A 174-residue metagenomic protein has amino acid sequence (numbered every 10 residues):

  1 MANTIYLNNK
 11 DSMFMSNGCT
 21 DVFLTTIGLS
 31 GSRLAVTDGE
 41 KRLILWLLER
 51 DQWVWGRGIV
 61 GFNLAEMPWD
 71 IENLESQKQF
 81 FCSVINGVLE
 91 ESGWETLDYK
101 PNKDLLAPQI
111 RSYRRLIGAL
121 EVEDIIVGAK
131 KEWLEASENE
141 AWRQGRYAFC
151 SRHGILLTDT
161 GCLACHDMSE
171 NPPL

Functional and structural regions predicted by a protein language model:
M1-L45: Charged, amphipathic alpha-helical stretches
G31-A141: Extended alpha-helical interaction scaffolds used for oligomerization/partner binding
D51, L163-A164: A short, sequence-level motif marking secondary-structure junctions
E135-G145, D167-L174: Basic, glycine-/proline-tolerant helical and adjacent loop/strand elements that line or dock onto nucleic-acid
Q144-Y147, D159-C162: Residues immediately within or flanking Cys/His clusters that coordinate Zn2+ in small zinc-binding modules
C150-S151, I155-L156: Short, compact, well-ordered microdomains
H153, C165-M168: Short Cys/His-rich metal-coordination motifs, predominantly Zn2+-binding knuckles/fingers
L156-T160, N171-P172: Short, non-ligating residues that shape and space the ligands of small metal-coordination modules and catalytic
